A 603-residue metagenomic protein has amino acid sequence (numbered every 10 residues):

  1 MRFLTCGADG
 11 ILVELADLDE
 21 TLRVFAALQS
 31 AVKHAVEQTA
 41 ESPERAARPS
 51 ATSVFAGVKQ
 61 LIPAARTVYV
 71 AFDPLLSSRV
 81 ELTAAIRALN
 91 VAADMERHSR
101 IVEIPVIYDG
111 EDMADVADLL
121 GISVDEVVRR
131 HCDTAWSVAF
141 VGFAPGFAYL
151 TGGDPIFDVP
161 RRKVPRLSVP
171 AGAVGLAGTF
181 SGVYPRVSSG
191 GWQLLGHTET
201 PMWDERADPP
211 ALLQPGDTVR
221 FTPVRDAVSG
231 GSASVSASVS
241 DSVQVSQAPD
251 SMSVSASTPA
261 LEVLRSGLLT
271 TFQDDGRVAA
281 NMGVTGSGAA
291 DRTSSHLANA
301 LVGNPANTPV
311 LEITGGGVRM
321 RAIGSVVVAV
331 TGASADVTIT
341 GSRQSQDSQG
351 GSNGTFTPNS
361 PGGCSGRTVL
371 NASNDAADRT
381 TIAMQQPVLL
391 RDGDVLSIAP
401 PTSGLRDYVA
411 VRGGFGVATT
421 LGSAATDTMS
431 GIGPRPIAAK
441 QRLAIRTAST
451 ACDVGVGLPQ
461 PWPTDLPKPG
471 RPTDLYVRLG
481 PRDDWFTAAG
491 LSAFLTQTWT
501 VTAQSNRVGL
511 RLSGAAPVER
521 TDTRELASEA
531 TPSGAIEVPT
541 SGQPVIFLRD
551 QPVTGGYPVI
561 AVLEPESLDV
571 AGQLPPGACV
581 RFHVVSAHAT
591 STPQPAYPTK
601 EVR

Functional and structural regions predicted by a protein language model:
M1-A46, T52-D347, N353-G362, G366-R603: Conserved "landmark" site that anchors the functional core of diverse proteins
